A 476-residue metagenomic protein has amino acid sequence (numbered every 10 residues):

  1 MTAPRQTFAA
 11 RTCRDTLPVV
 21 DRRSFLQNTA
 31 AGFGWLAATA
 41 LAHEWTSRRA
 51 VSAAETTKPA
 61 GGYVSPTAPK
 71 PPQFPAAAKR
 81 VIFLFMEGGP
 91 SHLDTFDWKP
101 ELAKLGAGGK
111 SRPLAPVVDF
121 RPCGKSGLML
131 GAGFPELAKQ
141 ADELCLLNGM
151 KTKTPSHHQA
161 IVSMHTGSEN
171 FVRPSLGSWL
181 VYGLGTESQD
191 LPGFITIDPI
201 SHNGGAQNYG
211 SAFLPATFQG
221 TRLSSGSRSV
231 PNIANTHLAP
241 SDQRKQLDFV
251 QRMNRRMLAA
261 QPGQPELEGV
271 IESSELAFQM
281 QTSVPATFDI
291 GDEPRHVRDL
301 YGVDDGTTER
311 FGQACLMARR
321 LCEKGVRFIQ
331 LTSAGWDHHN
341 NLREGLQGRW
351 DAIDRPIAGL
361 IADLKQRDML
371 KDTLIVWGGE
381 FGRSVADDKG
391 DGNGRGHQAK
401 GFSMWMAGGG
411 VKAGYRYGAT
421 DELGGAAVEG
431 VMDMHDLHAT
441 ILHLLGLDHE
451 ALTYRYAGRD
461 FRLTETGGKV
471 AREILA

Functional and structural regions predicted by a protein language model:
T2-A476: Ligand-binding pockets and gating/stacking loops
